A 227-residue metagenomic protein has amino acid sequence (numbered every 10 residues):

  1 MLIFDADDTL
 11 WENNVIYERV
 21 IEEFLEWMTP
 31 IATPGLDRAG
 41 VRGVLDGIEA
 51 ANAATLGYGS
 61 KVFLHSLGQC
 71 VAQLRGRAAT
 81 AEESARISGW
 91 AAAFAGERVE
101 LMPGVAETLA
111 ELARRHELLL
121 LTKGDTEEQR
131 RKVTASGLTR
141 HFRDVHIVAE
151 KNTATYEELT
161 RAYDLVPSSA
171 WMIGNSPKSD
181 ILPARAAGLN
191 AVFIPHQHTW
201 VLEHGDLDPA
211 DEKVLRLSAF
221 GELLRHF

Functional and structural regions predicted by a protein language model:
M1-F4, T9-G43: Active-site neighborhood of HAD-like aspartate-dependent phosphohydrolases
M1-I3, L119, W171, L215: Hydrophobic "anchor" residues on beta-strands that sit immediately upstream of conserved functional sites
V20-L25, L45, E49, I87-A92 (+2 more regions): Hydrophobic alpha-helical core bundles mediating ligand binding, dimerization, or RNAP-core interactions
G43-A93, E111: A metal-dependent, Asp-based hydrolase signature
A85-L109, L118: Long amphipathic N-terminal alpha/beta scaffold segment
A106, A110, D125-F227: Asp-based, Mg2+/Mn2+-dependent phosphohydrolase catalytic module
R115-H116, G188: Glycine-centered short loops/turns at secondary-structure junctions
T122: Conserved phosphate-coupling serine/threonine residues in phosphotransfer and NTP-handling enzymes
